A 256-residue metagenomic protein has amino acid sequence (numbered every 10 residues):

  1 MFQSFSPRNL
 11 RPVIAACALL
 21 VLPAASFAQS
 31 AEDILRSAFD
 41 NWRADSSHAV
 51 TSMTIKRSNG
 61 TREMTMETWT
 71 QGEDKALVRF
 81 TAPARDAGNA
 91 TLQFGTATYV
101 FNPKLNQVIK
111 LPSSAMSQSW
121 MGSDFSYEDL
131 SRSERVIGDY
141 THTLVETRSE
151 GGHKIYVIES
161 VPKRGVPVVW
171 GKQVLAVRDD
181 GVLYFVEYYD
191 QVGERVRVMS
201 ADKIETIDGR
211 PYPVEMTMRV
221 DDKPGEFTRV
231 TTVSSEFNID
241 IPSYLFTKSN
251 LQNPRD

Functional and structural regions predicted by a protein language model:
F2-I14: Bacterial N-terminal signal peptides that target proteins for export
I14-P23: Bacterial N-terminal signal peptides
A24-A28: Sec/Tat signal peptide C-region and signal peptidase I cleavage site
S30-K104: N-terminal mature ectodomain segment of secretory-pathway/periplasmic proteins
T54, Q71-E73, T81-P83, T96-A97 (+8 more regions): Solvent-exposed coil/turn segments that connect beta secondary-structure elements in extracytoplasmic/periplasmic
K104-R132: Acidic/charged, solvent-exposed loop-and-adjacent secondary-structure segments enriched in E/D, K/R, S/T, and G/P
Q107-K110, S131-S133, G151-K248: Gly/Pro-enriched, hydrophobic low-complexity segments that function as extracytoplasmic propeptides/linkers
V136-T141: Surface-exposed beta-loop interaction hotspot
